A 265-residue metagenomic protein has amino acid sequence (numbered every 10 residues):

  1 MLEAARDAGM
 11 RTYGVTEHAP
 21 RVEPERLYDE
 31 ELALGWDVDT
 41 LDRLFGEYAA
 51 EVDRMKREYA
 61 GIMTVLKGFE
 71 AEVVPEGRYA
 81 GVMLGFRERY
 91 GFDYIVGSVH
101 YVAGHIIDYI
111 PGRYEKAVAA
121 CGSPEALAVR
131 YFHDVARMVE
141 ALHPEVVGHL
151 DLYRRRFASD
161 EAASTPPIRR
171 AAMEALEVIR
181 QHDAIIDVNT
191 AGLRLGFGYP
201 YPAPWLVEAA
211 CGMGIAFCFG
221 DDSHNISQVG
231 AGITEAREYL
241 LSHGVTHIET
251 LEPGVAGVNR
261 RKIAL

Functional and structural regions predicted by a protein language model:
M1, G9, P24, S159-L265: Charged catalytic cores and adjacent phosphate/nucleic-acid-binding surfaces used for phosphate/nucleic-acid chemistry
M1-R78, R156-A158, A162-P166, N225-A231 (+1 more regions): An N-terminally biased module of ancient metal coordination in phosphate/nucleic-acid-related enzymes
Y13-V15, V65-F69, I95-G97, V146-G148 (+3 more regions): Hydrophobic faces of well-ordered beta-strands that scaffold small-molecule active sites in alpha/beta enzyme cores
H18, E70-V74, H100-V102, D151-R155 (+3 more regions): Active-site beta-loop-alpha junctions enriched in small/polar residues
R54-I106, R113-A120: Active-site gating/metal-coordination segments in enzymes
V82-M83, P111, R261-L265: Short, surface-exposed amphipathic charged segments that create phosphate/polyanion-binding patches used for binding
R89-F92, G97-M213: Domain-core and long-helix interface of multi-subunit machines
